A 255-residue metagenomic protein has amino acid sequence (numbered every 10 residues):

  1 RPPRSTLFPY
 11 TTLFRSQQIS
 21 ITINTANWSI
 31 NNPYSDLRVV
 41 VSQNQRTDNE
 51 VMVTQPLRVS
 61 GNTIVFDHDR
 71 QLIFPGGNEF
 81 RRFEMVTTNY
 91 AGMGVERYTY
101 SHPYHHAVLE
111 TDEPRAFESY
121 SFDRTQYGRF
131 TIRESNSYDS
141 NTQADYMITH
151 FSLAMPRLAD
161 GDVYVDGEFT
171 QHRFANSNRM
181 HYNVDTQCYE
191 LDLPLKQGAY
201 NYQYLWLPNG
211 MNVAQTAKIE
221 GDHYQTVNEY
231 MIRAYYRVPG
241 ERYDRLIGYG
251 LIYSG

Functional and structural regions predicted by a protein language model:
P2-L13: Short, small-residue-biased leader/transition segments that mark boundaries at the very start of proteins
S20-W28, V40, I148-P156: Short edge beta-strand/loop segments characteristic of extracellular beta-sandwich folds
I30-F122: Long, internal scaffold/assembly segments composed of regular secondary structure
Q45-I64, H150-Q197, N209-R237: Aromatic-rich carbohydrate-binding modules that target alpha-glucans
V108-A159, L246-G255: Basic K/R-rich, polyanion-interacting modules in nucleoproteins and related proteins
N228-G255: PGST-rich, cysteine-poor low-complexity/disordered linker and tail segments that act as flexible spacers
